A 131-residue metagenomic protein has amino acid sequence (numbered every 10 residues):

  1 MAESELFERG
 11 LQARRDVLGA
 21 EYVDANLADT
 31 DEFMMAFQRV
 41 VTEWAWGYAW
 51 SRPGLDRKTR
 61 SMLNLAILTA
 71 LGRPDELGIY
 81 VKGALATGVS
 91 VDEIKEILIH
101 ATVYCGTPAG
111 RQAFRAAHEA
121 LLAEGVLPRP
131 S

Functional and structural regions predicted by a protein language model:
M1-K58, Q112-S131: Acidic, glycine/proline-rich low-complexity segments that act as flexible tails and inter-domain linkers
V17-A20, P74, G88, Y104: Residues at alpha-helix boundaries and the short loops/turns that link adjacent helices
V41-A45, M62-T69, I97-T102: Short alpha-helical scaffolding segments that buttress acidic/His motifs in well-ordered protein cores
M62-L65, T69-K95: Mid-chain, well-packed structural core segment of small domains
K82-L85, I99-T102, H118: Short amphipathic alpha-helical surface patches that mediate protein-protein
I94-K95, I99, P128: Short C-terminal domain-edge/linker segments immediately following a structured domain
C105-G110: C-terminal structural segments of small proteins and small subunits
